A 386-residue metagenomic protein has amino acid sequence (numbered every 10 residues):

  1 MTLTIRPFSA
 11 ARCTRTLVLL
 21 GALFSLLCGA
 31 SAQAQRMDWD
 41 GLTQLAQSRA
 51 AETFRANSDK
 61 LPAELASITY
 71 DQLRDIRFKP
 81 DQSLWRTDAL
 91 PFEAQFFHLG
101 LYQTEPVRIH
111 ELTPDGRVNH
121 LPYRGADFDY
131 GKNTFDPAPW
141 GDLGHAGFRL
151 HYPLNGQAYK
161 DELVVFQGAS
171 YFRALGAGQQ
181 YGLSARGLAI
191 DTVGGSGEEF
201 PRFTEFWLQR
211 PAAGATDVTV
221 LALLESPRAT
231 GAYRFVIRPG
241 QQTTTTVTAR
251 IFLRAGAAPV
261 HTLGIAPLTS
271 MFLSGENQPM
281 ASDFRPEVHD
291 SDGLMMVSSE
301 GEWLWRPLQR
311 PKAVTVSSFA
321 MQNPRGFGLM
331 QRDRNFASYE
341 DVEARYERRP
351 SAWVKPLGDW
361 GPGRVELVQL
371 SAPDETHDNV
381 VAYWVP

Functional and structural regions predicted by a protein language model:
M1-R12: N-terminal secretory signal peptides that target proteins for export/translocation
L17-C28: Bacterial N-terminal signal peptides
A30-A34: Boundary at the C-terminal end of the N-terminal hydrophobic targeting segment
D40, Q47-S196: Solvent-exposed N-terminal domain segments of exported/luminal and surface proteins
D71, V165, P259-V385: A contiguous, surface-exposed recognition patch within enzymatic or periplasmic domains that forms
G182-R238, G361-H377: Extended, loop-rich substrate-binding clefts of extracytoplasmic carbohydrate-active enzymes
A222-A266, M271: Acidic, contiguous internal or C-terminal segments within carbohydrate-active enzymes that form a structured patch used
